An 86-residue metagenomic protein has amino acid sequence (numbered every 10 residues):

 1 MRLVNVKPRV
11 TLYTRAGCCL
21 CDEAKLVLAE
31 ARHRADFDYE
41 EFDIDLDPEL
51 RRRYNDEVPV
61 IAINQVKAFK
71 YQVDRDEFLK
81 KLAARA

Functional and structural regions predicted by a protein language model:
R2-E30: Local sequence-structure signature of Cys/Sec-based thiol-disulfide redox active-site neighborhoods
E23-L26, R52-D56, V73: Generic recognition of short, well-ordered alpha-helical segments
R32-D36: Short helix-capping segments at alpha-helix termini
F37-P48: Thiol-based oxidoreductase modules, predominantly thioredoxin-like and allied folds used for disulfide exchange
L46-V60: Short Fe-S-cluster ligation motifs
P59-K67: A short, hydrophobic beta-strand/beta-hairpin element that forms part of a small beta-sheet core
V66-A86: Non-catalytic, surface beta->alpha helical segment in thiol-disulfide oxidoreductase systems
